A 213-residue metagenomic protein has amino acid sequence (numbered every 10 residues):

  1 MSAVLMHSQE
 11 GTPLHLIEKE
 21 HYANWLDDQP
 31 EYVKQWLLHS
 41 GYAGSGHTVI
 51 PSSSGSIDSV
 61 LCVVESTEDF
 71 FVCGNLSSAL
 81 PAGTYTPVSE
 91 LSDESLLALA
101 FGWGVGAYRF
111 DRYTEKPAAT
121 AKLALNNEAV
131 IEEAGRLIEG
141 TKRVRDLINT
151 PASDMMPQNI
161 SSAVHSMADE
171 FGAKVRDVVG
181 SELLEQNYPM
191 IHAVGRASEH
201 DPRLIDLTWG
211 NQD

Functional and structural regions predicted by a protein language model:
M1-D213: N-terminal hydrophobic/helix-forming segments and targeting peptides
